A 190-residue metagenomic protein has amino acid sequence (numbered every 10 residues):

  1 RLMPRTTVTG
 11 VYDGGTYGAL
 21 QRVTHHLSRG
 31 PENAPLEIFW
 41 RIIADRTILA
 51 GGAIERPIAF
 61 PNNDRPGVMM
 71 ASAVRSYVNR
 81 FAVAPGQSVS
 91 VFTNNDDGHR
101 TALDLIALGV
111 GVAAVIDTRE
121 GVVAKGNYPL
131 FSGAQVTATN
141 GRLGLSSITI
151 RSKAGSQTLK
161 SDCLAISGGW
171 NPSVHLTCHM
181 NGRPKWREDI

Functional and structural regions predicted by a protein language model:
R1-I190: Residues forming the flavin
